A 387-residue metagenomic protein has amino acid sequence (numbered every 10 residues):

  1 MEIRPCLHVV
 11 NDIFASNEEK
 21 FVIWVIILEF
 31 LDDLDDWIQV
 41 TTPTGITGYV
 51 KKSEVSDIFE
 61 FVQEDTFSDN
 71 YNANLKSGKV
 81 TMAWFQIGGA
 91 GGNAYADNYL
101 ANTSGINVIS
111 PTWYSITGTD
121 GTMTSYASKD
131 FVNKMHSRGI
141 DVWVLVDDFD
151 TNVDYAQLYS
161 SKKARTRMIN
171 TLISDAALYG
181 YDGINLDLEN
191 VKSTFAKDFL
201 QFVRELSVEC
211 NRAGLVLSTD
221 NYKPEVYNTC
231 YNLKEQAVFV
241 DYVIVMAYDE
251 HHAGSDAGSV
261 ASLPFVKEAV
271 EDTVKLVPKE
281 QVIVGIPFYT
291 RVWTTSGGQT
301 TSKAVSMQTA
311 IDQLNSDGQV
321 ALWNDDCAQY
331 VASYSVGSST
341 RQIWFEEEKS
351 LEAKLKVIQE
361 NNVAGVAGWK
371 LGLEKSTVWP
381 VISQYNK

Functional and structural regions predicted by a protein language model:
M1-I23, L31-L34, D57-S77: SH3-family beta-barrel domains
N17-S53: SH3/SH3-like beta-barrel superfamily modules
F61-T171: Glycan-recognition patch characteristic of GH18 chitinases/ENGases and related GlcNAc/peptidoglycan-binding proteins
Q63-F67, I286-K356, V378, Y385-K387: Glycan-binding loop/region signatures in secreted carbohydrate-active enzymes
W84-G88, P111-S115, L145-F149, D187-V191 (+5 more regions): Active-site-proximal beta-strand/loop segments in catalytic clefts of secreted hydrolases
S104-N107, A164-L188, Y231-H251: Structural recognition of alpha->loop->beta junctions
I109, L186, L206, V243 (+3 more regions): Conserved, mostly hydrophobic/aromatic
T119, N170, S193-L314: Substrate-binding surface in catalytic domains of secreted glycosidases
